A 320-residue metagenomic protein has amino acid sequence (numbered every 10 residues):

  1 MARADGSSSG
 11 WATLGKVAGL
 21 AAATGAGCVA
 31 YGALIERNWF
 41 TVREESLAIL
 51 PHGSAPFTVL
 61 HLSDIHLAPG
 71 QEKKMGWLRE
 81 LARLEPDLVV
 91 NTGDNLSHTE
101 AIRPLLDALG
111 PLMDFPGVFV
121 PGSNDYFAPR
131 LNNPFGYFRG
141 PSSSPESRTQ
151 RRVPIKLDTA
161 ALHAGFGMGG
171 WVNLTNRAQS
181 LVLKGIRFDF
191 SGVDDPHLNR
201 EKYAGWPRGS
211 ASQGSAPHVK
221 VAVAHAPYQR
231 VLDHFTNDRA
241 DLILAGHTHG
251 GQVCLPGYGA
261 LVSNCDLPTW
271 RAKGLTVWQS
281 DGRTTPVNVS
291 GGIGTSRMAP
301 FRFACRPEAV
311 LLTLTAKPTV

Functional and structural regions predicted by a protein language model:
G10-A33: Hydrophobic alpha-helical topogenic segments used for membrane insertion/localization
G25-A108, A128: N-terminal active-site segment of His-dependent metallophosphoesterases
S46-L60, W171-V172, A178-F190, P217-V219 (+2 more regions): Beta-strand-turn-beta hairpins that frame and shape the catalytic cleft of phosphate-ester-processing enzymes
P56-M75, L96-H98, F127-F138, G257-P268 (+1 more regions): Acidic/histidine-rich helix-loop elements that form or flank divalent-metal/phosphate-binding sites at the catalytic
L60-S63, L88-D94, G117-S123, L174-N176 (+3 more regions): Active-site neighborhood of phospho(di)ester-bond hydrolases with catalytic His/Asp-centered motifs
K73-V182: Core catalytic region of metal-dependent phosphoesterases/phosphodiesterases, especially metallo-beta-lactamase-like
N132-N133, F138-W171, T175-R177, L183-A224 (+2 more regions): Binuclear metal-dependent hydrolase catalytic cores centered on His/Asp/Glu-rich metal-binding motifs
P227-V310, P318: Conserved beta-sheet core of the metallophosphoesterase superfamily
